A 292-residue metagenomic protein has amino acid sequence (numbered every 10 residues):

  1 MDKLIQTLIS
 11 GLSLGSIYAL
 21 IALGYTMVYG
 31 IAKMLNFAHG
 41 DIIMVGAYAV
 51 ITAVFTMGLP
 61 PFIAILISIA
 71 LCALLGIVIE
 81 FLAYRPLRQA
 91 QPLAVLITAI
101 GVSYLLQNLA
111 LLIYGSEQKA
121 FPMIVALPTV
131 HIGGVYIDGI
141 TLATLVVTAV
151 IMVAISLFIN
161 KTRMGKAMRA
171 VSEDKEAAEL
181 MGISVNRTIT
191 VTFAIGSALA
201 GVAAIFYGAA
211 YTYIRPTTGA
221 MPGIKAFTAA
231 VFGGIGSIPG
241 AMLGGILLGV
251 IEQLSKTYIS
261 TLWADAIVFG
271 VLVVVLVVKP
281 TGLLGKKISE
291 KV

Functional and structural regions predicted by a protein language model:
M1-I21, A49, P60-A64, A90-V95 (+3 more regions): Membrane-interfacial amphipathic/re-entrant helices at transmembrane-helix boundaries
I9, I31-V78, L82, G234: Membrane-embedded helix boundary and interhelical linker motif in transport proteins
L14, Y136-I214, I238-G244: Helix-loop-helix "hairpin" substructures at the membrane interface of multi-pass membrane proteins
S16, Y25-A47, P61, Q89-A94 (+7 more regions): Short, non-helical or kinked segments that cap or interrupt transmembrane helices
Y18-L20, G58-A70, F193-A200, A204-G270: Transmembrane alpha-helical segments in multi-pass inner-membrane proteins
Y25, G58-V102, L109, L243-G244 (+2 more regions): Alpha-helical transmembrane segments within multi-pass membrane transporters and channels
A47-I51, I69-L75, I100-A110, V147-S156 (+3 more regions): Hydrophobic core segments of alpha-helical transmembrane domains in multi-pass membrane transport and ion-translocation
P86-K161, T188, T212, L254 (+4 more regions): Transmembrane helix-bundle core of multi-pass membrane transporters and related energy-transducing complexes
